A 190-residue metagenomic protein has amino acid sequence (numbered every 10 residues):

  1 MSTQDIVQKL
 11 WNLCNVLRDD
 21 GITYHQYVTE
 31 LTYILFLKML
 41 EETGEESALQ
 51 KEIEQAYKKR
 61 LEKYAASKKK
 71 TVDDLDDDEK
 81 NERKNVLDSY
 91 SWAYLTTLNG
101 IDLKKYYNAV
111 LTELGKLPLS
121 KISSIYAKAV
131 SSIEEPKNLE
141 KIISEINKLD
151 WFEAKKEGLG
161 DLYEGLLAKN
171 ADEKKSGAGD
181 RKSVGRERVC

Functional and structural regions predicted by a protein language model:
M1-C190: Non-catalytic, mostly N-terminal accessory regions of nucleic-acid modification and defense proteins
